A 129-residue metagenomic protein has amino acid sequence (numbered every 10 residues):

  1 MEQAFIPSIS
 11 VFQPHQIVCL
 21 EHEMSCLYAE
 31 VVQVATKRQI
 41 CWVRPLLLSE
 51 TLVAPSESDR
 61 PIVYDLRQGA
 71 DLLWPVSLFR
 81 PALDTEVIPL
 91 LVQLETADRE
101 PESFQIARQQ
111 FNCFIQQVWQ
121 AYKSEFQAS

Functional and structural regions predicted by a protein language model:
M1-Q3: Short, structured beta-strand/loop micro-motifs enriched in basic residues and often containing a Trp
F5-H22: Short coil-to-beta transition motif at edge beta-strands of beta-rich domains
C26-T36: Short beta-strand-centered aromatic/proline hotspots
R38-L46: Short, solvent-exposed secondary-structure boundary/capping segments
S49-S129: Intrinsically disordered, low-complexity, charged/polar segments
